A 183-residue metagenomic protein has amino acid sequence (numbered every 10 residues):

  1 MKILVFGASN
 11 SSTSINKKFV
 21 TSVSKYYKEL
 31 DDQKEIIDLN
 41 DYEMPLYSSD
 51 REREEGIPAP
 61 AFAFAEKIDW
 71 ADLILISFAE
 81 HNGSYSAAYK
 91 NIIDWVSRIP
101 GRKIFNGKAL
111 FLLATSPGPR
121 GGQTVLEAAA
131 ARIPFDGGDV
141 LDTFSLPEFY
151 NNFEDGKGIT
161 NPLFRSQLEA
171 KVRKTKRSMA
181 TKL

Functional and structural regions predicted by a protein language model:
M1-F6, R102-L112: Long, low-complexity, intrinsically disordered polar/charged segments
M1-I99, D155-L183: N-terminal beta1-alpha1-beta2 submodule of the flavodoxin-like/Rossmannoid cofactor-binding fold
D41, P147-E148: PG/GG-rich flexible active-site loop of Rossmann-like NAD(P)H-dependent oxidoreductases, especially the SDR superfamily
D94-G101, A131-F135: Short, intrinsically disordered, mixed-charge
N106-P147: Short, glycine-/small-residue-rich phosphate/pyrophosphate-handling segment
Y150-F153: Glycine-rich flavin
